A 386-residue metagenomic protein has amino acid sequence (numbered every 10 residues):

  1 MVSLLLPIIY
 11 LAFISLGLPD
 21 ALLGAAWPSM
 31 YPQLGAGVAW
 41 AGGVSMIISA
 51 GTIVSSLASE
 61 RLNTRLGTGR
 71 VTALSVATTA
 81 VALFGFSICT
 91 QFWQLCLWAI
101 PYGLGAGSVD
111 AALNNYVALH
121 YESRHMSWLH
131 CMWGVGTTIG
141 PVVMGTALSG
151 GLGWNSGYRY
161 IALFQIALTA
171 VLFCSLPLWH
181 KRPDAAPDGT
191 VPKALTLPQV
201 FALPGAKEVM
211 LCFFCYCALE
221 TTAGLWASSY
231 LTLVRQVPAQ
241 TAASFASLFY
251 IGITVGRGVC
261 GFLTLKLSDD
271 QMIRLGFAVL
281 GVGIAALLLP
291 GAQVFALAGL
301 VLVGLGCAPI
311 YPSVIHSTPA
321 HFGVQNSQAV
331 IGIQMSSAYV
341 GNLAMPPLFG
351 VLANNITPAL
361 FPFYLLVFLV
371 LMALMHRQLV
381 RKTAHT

Functional and structural regions predicted by a protein language model:
L23-G24, P204-S247, I251-T254: Extracytoplasmic gate region of multi-pass secondary transporters
M30-Y31, L62-N63, V143-L152, L231-T232 (+2 more regions): Interfacial helix-cap and linker-helix signal at transmembrane-aqueous boundaries of multi-pass secondary transporters
G35, G67, I88-W93, Q236 (+2 more regions): Helix-breaking motifs and short loop linkers at transmembrane-helix boundaries and internal kinks in secondary membrane
V54-W93: Conserved MFS/SLC helix-loop-helix module at the cytosolic interface between two early adjacent transmembrane helices
S55-G67, G256-D269, A353: Helix-to-loop junctions at the C-terminal end of transmembrane segments in multipass secondary transporters
W98-M132: Cytoplasmic helix-loop-helix junction between adjacent transmembrane helices in 12-TM secondary transporters
L129-H180: Helix-loop-helix hairpin linking two adjacent transmembrane segments in secondary transporters
H321-P358: A late C-terminal transmembrane helix in Major Facilitator Superfamily
